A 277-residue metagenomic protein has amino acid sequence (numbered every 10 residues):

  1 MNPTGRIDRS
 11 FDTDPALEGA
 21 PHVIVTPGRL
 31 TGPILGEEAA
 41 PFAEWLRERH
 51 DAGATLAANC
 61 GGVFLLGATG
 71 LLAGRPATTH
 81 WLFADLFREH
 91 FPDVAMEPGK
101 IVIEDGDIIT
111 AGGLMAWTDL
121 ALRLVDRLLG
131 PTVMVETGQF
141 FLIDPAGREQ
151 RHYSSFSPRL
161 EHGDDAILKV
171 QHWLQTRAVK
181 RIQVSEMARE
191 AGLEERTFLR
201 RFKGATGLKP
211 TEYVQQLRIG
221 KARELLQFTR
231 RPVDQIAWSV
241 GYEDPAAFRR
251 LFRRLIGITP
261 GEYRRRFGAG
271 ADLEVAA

Functional and structural regions predicted by a protein language model:
M1-L56, F64-A68, P98, L122 (+3 more regions): Extended, subdomain-level signal for the structured scaffold at the beginning of enzyme domains
G5-I7, P92-D93, E104-D105: A short helix-to-beta-strand connector/capping loop
D51-L56, L71-P76, D107: Short active-site oxyanion
G70-R75, D126-G130: Basic phosphate/pyrophosphate-binding loop/patch that engages nucleotide-derived ligands
A73-V102, E136-T137, F141: A conserved active-site-flanking secondary-structure segment within enzyme catalytic domains
T79, G112, V214: Small/polar loops that bind or transfer phosphate-bearing groups
I101-F140: Conserved anion/nucleotide-ligand pocket segment
